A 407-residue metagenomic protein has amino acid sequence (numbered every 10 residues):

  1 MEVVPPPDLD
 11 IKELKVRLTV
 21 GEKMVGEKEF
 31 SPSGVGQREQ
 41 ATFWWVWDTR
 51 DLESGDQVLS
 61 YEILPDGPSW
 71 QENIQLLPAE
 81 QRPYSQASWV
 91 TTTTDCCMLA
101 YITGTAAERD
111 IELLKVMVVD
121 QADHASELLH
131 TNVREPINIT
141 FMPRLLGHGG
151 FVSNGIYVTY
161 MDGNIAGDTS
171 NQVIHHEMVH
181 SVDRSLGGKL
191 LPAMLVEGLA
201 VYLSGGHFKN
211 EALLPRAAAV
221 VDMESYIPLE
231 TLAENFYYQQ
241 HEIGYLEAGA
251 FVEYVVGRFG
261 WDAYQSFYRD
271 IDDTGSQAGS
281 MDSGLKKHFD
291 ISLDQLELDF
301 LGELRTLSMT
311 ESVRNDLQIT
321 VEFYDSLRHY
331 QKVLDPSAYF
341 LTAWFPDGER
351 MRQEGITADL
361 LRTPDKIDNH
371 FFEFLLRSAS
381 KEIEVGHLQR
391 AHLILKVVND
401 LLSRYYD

Functional and structural regions predicted by a protein language model:
M1-S85: Beta-strand-enriched, solvent-exposed domains that form extended recognition/catalytic surfaces
M1-V3, D10, L14-R17, Q239-I243 (+1 more regions): Beta/coil-rich, acidic/histidine-enriched accessory regions frequently appended to metallopeptidases
L9-I11, N132, D262: A cross-taxa feature marking solvent-exposed loop/turn segments within ectodomains of secreted and single-pass membrane
G36, Q71-T91, E373, S380-I383 (+1 more regions): Low-complexity, intrinsically disordered terminal/linker segments enriched in charged and Gly/Pro repeats
A87-P192, H207-E211, A217-M223, E230-Y237 (+3 more regions): Juxtacatalytic substrate-recognition/specificity segment
E112-D123, E127, Q172, H176 (+11 more regions): Solvent-exposed, polar/charged alpha-helical surfaces in well-ordered, non-transmembrane soluble domains, broadly
A193-L195, F374: An amphipathic alpha-helix/helix-turn recognition signal
M194, L203-S204, D222-I291, F300 (+1 more regions): Active-site-proximal alpha-helical
